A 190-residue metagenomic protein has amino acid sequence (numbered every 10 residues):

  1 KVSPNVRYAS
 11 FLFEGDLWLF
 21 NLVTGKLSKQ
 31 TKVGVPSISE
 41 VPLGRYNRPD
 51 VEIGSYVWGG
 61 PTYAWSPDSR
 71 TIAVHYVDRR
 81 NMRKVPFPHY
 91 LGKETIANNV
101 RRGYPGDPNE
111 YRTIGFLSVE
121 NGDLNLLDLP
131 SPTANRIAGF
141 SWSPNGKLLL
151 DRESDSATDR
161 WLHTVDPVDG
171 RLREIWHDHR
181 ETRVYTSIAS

Functional and structural regions predicted by a protein language model:
K1, G34-S37, S131-R136, D178-V184: Short coil/turn segments at the loop-to-beta-strand junctions that recur within blades of beta-propeller repeat folds
K1-Y8, L12, V57, T62-I72 (+2 more regions): Blade-terminus and WD-like Trp-Asp/Gly-His loop motifs, strongest in beta-propeller folds
N5, F13-E14, D68, E110 (+2 more regions): Short loop/turn segments that connect beta-strands within the blades of beta-propeller domains, predominantly WD40
E14-L19, N81-F87, Y111-T113, A157-T164: Structural motif
L22-G25, S118-G122, D166-G170: Short loop/turn segments that connect beta-strands within beta-propeller blades
L27-Y63, V74-L127: Predominantly five- to eight-bladed beta-propeller fold
V51-E52, N125-L129, R173-W176, T182: A short beta-strand motif characteristic of beta-propeller blades
L149-S190: Extended hydrophobic/aromatic segments used for targeting, binding, or gating
